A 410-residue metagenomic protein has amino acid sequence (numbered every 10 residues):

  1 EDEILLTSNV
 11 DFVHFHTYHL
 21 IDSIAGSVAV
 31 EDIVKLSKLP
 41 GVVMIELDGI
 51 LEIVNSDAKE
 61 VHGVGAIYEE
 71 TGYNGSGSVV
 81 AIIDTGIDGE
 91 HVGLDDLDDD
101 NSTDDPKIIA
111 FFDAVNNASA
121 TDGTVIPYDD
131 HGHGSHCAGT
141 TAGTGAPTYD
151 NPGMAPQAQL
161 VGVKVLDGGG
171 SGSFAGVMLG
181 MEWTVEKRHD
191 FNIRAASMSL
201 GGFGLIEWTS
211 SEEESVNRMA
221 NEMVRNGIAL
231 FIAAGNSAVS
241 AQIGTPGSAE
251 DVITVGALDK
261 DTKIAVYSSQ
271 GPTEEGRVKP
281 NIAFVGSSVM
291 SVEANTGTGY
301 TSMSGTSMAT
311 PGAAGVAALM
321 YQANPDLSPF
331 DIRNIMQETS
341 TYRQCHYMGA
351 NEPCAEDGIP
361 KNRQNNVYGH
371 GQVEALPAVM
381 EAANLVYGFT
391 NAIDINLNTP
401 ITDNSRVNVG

Functional and structural regions predicted by a protein language model:
E3, N74-S76, T144-T148, V165-D251 (+3 more regions): Substrate-binding/access-modulating region of protease and related hydrolase catalytic domains
E3-S76, D95-D98: Autoinhibitory propeptides
V28-A29, L47-I50, A81-G86, F112 (+10 more regions): Active-site-proximal beta-strand/loop segments in catalytic clefts of secreted hydrolases
Y68-F112, A118-A175, H189-A195, R225 (+5 more regions): Subtilisin-like serine protease catalytic core
D99-D104, K187, T399, S405-N408: Acidic, glycine-anchored loop motifs typical of Ca2+
P106-N117, G244-Q322, D326, P377: Extracellular S/T/G-rich loop segment that most often corresponds to the catalytic His/Ser-adjacent loop
A138-T141, V161-D167, A196, Q242 (+1 more regions): Hydrolase catalytic cores
I193-S199, Q322-V409: C-terminal subdomain of the subtilisin-like protease fold in secreted/lumenal serine endopeptidases
